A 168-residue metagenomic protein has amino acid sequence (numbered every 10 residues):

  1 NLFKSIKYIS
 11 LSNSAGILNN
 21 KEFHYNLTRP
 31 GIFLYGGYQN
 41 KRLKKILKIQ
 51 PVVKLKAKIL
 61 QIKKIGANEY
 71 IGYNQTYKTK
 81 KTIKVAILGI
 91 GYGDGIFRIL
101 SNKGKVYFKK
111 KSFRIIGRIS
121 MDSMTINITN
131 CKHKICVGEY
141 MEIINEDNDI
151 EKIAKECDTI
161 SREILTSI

Functional and structural regions predicted by a protein language model:
L2-I168: Active-site anion/phosphate-binding pocket segments in diverse small-molecule metabolic enzymes
